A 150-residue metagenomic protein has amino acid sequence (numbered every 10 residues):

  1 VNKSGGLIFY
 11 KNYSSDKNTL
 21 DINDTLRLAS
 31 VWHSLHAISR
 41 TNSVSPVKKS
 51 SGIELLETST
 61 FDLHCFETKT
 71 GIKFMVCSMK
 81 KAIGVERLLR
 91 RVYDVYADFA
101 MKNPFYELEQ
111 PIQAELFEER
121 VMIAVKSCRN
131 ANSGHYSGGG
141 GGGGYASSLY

Functional and structural regions predicted by a protein language model:
K3-Y150: Acidic, low-complexity cytosolic segments
